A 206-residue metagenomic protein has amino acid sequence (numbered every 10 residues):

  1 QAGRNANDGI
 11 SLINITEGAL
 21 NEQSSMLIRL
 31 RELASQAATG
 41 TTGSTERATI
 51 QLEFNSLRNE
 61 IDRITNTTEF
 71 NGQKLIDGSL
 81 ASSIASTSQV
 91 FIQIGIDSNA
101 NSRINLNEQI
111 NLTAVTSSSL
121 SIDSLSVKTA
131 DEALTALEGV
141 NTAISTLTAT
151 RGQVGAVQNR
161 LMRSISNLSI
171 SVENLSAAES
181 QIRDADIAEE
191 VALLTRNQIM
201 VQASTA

Functional and structural regions predicted by a protein language model:
Q1-A206: Primary detection of the long, small/polar-rich alpha-helical "axial" segments characteristic of bacterial flagellar
